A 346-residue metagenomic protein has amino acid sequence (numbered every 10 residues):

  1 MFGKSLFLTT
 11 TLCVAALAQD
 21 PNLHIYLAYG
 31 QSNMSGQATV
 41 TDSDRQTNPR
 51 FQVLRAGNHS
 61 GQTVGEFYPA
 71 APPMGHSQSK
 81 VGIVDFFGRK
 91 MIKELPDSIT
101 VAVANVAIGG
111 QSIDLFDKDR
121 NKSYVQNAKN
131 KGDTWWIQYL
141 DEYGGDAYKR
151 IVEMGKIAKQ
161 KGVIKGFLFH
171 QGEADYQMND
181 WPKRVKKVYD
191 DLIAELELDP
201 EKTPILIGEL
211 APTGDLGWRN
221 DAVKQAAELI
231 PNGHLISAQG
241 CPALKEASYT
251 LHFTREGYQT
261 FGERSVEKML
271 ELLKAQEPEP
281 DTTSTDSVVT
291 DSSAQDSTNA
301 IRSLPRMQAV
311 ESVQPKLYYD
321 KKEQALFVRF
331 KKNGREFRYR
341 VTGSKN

Functional and structural regions predicted by a protein language model:
F2-T9: Sec-dependent signal peptide recognition, specifically the positively charged N-region followed immediately by
T10-A18: Hydrophobic h-region of N-terminal signal peptides that target proteins for export in Gram-negative bacteria
Q19-P280: Cell-envelope and extracellular/periplasmic
Q295-K321, T342: Extracellular/surface-exposed low-complexity repeats and stalk/linker segments enriched in Gly/Pro and small polar
K321-T342: Short, surface-exposed terminal/edge motifs of secreted or surface/virion proteins that either
